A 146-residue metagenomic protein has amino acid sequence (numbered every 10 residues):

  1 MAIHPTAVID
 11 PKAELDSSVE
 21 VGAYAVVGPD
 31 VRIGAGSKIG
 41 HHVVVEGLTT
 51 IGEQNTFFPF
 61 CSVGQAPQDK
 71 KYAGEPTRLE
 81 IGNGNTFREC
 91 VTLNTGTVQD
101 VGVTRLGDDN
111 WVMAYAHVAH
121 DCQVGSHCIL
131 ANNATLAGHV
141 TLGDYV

Functional and structural regions predicted by a protein language model:
A2-V146: Structural signal for interior beta-strand "rungs" in well-ordered beta-sheet cores of soluble enzyme domains
